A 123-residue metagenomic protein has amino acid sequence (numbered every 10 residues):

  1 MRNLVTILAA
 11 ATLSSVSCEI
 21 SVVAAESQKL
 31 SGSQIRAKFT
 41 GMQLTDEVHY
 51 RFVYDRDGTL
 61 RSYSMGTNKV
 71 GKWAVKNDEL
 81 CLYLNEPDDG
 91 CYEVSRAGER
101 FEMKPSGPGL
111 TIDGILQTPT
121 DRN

Functional and structural regions predicted by a protein language model:
M1-L4: Positively charged n-region of N-terminal signal peptides that target proteins for export
T6, C18-N123: Lipid interaction determinants
L8-S15: Bacterial N-terminal signal peptides
